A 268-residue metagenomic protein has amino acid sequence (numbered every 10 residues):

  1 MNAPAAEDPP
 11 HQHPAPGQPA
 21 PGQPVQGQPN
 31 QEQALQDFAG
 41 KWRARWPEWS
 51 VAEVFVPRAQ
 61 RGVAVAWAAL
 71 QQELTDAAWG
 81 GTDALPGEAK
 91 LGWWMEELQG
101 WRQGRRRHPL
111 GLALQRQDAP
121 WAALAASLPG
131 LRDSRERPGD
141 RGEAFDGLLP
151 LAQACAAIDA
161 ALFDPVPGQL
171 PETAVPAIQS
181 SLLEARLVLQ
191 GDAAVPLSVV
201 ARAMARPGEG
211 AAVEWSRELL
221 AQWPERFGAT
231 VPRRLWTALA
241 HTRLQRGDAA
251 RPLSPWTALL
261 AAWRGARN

Functional and structural regions predicted by a protein language model:
N2-H13, Q28-E96, G100, G104-A113 (+5 more regions): Catalytic cores of Mg2+-dependent Asp-rich isoprenoid enzymes
Q18-Q23, Q28: Intrinsically disordered, low-complexity repeat regions of secreted/extracellular protein precursors
E97-E143: Hydrophobic/aromatic-rich structural module bridging two neighboring secondary-structure elements via a short loop
L128-L162, V166-P167: Glycine-rich active-site/cofactor-binding loop and its immediate structural neighborhood
